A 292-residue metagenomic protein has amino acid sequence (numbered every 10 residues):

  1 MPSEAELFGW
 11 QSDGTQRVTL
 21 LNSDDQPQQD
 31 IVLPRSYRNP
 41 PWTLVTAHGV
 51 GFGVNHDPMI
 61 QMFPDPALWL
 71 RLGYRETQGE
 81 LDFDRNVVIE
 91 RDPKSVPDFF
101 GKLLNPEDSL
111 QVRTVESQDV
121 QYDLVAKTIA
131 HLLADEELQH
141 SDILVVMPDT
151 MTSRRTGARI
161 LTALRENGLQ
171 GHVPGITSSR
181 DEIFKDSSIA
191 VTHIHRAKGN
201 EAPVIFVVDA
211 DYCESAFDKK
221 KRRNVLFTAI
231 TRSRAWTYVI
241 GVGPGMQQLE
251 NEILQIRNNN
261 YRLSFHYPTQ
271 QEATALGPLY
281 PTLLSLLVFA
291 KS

Functional and structural regions predicted by a protein language model:
M1-A290: Conserved helicase motor core of SF1/SF2 NTP-dependent helicases
